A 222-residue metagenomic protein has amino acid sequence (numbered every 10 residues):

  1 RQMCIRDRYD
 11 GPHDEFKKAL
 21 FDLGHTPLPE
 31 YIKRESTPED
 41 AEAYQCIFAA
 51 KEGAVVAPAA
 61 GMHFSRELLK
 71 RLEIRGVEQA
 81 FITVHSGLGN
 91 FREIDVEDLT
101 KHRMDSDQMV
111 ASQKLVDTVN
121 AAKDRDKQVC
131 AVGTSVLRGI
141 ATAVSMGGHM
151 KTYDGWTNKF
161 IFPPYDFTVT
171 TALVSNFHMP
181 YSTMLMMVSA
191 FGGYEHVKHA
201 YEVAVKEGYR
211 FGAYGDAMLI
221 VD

Functional and structural regions predicted by a protein language model:
Q2, R6-D222: Surface-exposed, charge/polar-rich loops and edge strands
